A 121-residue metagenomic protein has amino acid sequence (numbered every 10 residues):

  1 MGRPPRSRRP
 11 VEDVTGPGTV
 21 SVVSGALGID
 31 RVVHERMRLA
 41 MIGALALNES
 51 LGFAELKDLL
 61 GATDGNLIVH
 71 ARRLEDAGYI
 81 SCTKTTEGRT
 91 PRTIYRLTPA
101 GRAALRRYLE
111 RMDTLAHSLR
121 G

Functional and structural regions predicted by a protein language model:
G2-A26, G43, P99-G121: Amphipathic alpha-helical dimerization/coiled-coil segments that flank or bridge DNA-binding/regulatory modules
S24-N66, E87-G88, R92-R96: N-terminal helix-turn-helix DNA-binding core of bacterial DNA-binding proteins
A71-R72: Short, hydrophobic-biased segments on the C-terminal half of alpha helices that form "recognition helices"
G78: Glycine-centered, phosphate/nucleic-acid-interacting loop/turn motifs that mediate DNA/RNA or nucleotide
C82: Short beta-strand "wing" residues that participate in macromolecule-binding interfaces
